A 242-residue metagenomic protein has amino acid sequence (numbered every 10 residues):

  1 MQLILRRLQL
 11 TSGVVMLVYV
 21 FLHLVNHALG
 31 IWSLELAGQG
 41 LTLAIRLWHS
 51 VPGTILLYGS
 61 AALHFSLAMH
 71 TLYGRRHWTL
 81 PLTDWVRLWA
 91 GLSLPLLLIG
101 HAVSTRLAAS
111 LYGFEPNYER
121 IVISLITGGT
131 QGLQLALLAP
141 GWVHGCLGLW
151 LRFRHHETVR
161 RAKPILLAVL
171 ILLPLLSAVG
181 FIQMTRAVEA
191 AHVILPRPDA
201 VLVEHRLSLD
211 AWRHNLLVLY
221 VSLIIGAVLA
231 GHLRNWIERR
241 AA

Functional and structural regions predicted by a protein language model:
M1-A242: Membrane-embedded alpha-helical bundles that constitute the cytochrome b-like, heme-associated redox core of multi-pass
